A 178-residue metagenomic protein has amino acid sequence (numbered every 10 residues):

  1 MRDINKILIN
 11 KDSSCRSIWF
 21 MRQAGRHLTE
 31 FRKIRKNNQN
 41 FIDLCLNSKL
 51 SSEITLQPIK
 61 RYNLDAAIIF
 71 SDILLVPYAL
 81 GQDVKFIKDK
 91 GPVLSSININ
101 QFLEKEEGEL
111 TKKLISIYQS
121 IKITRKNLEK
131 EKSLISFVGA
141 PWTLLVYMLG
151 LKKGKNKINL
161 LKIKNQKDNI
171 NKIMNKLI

Functional and structural regions predicted by a protein language model:
M1-K85: N-terminal basic, low-complexity leaders that serve as flexible interaction/assembly modules and, when applicable, as
K85-I178: Active-site-proximal, glycine-rich beta->alpha crossover segments in alpha/beta enzymes that shape flexible
